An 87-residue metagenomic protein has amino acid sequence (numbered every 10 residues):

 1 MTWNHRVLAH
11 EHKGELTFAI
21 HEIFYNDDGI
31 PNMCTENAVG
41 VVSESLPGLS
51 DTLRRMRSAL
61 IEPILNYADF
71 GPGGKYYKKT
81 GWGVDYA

Functional and structural regions predicted by a protein language model:
M1-A19, N26-D28: Short N-terminal "domain-start" leader segments that mark the transition from disordered tails or signal peptides into
T2, P47-A87: Low-complexity intrinsically disordered segments
V7, V39-V42, V84: Extended aliphatic helical segments
G14, S43, P47-S50: Generic alpha-helical scaffold signal
I23-F24, M33: Residue-level preference for alpha-helix termini and adjacent loops
P31-S45: A short, exposed loop/beta-hairpin motif centered on an aromatic-Gly-Thr core
